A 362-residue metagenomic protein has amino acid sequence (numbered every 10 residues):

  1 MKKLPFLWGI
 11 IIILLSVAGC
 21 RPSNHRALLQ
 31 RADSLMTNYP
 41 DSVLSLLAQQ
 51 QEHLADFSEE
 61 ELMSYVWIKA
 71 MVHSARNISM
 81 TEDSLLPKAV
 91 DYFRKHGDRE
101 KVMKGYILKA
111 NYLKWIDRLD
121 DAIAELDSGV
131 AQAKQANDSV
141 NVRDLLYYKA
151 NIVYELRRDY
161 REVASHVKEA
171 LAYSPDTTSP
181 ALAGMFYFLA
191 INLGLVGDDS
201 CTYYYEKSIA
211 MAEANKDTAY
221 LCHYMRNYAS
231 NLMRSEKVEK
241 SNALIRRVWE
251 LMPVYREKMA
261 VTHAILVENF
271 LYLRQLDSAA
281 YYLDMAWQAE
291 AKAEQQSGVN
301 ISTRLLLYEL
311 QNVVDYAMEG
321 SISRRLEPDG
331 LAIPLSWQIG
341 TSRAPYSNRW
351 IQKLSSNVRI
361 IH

Functional and structural regions predicted by a protein language model:
M1-W8: Bacterial N-terminal signal peptides that target proteins for export
W8-I11, L15-H362: A "functional boundary" signal
